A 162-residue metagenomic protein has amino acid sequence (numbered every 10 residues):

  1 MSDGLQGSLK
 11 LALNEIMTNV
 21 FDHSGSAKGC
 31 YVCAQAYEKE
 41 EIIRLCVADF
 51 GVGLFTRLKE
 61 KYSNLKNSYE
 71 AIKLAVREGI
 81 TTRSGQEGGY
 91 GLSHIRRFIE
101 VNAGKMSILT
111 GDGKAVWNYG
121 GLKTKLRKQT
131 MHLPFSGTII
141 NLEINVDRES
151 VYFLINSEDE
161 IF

Functional and structural regions predicted by a protein language model:
S2-Q6, G85-G88: Alpha-helix N-cap/helix-initiation sites
D3-E38, S93-R96: Conserved ATP-binding N-box helix of the HATPase_c
A27, T56-R57, I99: Short, function-defining helix-loop hinge/capping sites that tune catalysis or transport
E41-L45, T138: Short beta-strand element(s) in the Bergerat
D49: Acidic ATP/Mg2+-coordinating residue in the GHKL
G53-N64: A short glycine-centered beta->alpha linker in the GHKL/HATPase_c
Y62-K66, R77-F162: Flexible, glycine-/charge-rich segments associated with ATP-binding catalytic modules
Y69-K73: ATPase catalytic-site recognition across NTP-hydrolyzing enzymes
